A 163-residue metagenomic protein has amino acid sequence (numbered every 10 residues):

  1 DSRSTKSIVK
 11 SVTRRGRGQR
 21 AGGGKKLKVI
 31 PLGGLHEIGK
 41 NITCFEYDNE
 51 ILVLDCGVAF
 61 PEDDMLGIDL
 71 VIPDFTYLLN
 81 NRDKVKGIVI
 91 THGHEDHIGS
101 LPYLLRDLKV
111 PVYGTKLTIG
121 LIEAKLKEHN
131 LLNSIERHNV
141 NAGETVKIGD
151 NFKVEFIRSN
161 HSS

Functional and structural regions predicted by a protein language model:
D1-K28, E46-V58: Metallo-beta-lactamase
G22, N80-D83, I148, S162: Solvent-exposed alpha-helices and their adjacent loops that cap or buttress functional pockets in soluble metabolic
G23, L35-G39, S159-S163: A short catalytic or substrate-binding loop motif that flags glycine-/basic-rich loops and adjacent residues that bind
V29, F45, D55, H92-G93 (+2 more regions): Divalent metal-coordination and catalytic microenvironments
E37-K40, E50-I90, P102-V110, G114 (+2 more regions): Pre-active-site segment of Zn-dependent metallo-hydrolases
K40-F45, T145-V146: Short beta-strand scaffold segments in enzyme catalytic cores
I88-I98, R158: Histidine-centered catalytic micro-motifs
L117-S163: Metallo-beta-lactamase
